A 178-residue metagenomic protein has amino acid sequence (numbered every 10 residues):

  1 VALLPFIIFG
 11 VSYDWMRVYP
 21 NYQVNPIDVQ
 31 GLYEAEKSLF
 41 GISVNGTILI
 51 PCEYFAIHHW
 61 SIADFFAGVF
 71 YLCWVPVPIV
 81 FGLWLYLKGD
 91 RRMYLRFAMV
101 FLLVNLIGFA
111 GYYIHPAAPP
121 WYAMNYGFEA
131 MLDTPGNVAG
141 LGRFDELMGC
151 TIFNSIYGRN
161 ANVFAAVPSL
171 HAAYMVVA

Functional and structural regions predicted by a protein language model:
V1-I79: N-terminal transmembrane-helix/juxtamembrane module of multi-pass inner/ER membrane proteins
A2-L3, I79-H115, W121-M131: Interfacial segments of alpha-helical transmembrane regions
M16, V75, F97, P116 (+1 more regions): Divalent metal-coordination and catalytic microenvironments
Y19-I27, I42, G89-D90, A117-N125: Membrane-interface elements of multi-pass transporters and channels
F55-I62, G89-M93, N162-A165: Juxtamembrane loop-transmembrane helix junctions in multi-pass integral membrane proteins, especially the extracellular
V69-G82, S169-A178: Hydrophobic alpha-helical transmembrane segments
I114-A178: Membrane-interfacial catalytic/cofactor-binding modules of polytopic membrane enzymes
